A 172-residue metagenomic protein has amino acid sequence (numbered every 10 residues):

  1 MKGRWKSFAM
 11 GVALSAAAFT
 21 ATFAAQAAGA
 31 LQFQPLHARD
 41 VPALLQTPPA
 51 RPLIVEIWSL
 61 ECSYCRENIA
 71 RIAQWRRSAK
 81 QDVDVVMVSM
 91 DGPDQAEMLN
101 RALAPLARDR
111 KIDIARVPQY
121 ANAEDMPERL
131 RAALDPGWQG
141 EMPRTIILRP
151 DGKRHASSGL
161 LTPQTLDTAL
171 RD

Functional and structural regions predicted by a protein language model:
A9-T22: Bacterial N-terminal signal peptides
Q32-L53, R77: A short beta-strand-turn-helix
R51, W58-E61, E141: Short pre-active-site segment immediately N-terminal to redox-active cysteine/selenocysteine motifs in thiol-based
P52, E67-S89, R110: Conserved helix-turn-beta segment immediately C-terminal to the redox Cys motif in thioredoxin-like folds
I57-R71: Conserved redox-active cysteine motifs that mediate thiol-disulfide chemistry, especially di-cysteine Cys-X(1-2)-Cys
D82-M98, I112-D125: Thiol-based oxidoreductase modules, predominantly thioredoxin-like and allied folds used for disulfide exchange
A104-E141: Short, internal strand/loop/helix patches that form the active-site neighborhood or redox-interaction surface
Q139-D172: Non-catalytic, surface beta->alpha helical segment in thiol-disulfide oxidoreductase systems
